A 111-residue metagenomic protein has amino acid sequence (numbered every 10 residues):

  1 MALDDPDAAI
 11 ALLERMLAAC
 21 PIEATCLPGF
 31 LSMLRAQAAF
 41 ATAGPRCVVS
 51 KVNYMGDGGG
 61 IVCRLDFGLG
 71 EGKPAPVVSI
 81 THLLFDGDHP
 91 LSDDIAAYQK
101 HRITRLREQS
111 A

Functional and structural regions predicted by a protein language model:
M1-E14, A18-P21, P28-S110: Basic/aromatic-rich interaction segments and small domains that mediate binding to polyanionic partners
